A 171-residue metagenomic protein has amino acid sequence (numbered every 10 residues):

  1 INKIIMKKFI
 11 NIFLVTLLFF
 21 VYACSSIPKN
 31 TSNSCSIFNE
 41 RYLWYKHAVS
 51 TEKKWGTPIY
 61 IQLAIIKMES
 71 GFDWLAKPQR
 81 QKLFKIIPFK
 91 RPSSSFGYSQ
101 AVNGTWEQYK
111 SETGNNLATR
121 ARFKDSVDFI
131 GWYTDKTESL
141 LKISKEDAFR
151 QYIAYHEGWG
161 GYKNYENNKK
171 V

Functional and structural regions predicted by a protein language model:
I1-I5: Short, Lys/Arg-enriched N-terminal segments with co-localized hydrophobic residues within the first ~10-30 amino acids
K7-V15: Sec-dependent signal peptide recognition, specifically the positively charged N-region followed immediately by
Y22-A23: C-terminal motif of bacterial Sec signal peptides marking the signal peptidase cleavage site
S26-V171: Catalytic glycan-binding domains that act on GlcNAc-containing polysaccharides
